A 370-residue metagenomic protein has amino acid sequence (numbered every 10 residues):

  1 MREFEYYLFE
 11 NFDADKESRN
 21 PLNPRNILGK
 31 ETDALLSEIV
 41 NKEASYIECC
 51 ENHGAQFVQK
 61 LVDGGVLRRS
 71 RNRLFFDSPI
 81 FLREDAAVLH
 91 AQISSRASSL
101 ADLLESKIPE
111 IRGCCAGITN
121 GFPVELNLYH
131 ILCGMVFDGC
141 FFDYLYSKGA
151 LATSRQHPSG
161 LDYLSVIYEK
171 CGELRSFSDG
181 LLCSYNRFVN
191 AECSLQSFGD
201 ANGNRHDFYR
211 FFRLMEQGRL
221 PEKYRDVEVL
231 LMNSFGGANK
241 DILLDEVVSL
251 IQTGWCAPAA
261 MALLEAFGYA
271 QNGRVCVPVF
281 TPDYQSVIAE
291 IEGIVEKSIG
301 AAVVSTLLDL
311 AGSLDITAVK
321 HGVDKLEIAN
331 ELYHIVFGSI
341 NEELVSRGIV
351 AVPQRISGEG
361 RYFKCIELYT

Functional and structural regions predicted by a protein language model:
R2-K30, I299, E327-L368: Charged, amphipathic alpha-helical stretches
R2-S37, G54-S98, F235-L243, T370: N-terminal low-complexity, intrinsically disordered segments
D13-N52, V189-A257: Short amphipathic alpha-helical interface segments
I47-S70, I251-A266: Short amphipathic alpha-helical interaction segments
N72-S78, G273-P282: Minor-groove-contacting beta-hairpin "wing" of winged helix-turn-helix DNA-binding domains
S78-G113, T281-G312: Short, amphipathic alpha-helical interaction segments positioned at domain boundaries
H90-N190: Extended alpha-helical scaffolding regions
V248, W255-G268, V275-P278, G293-T306: Long, charged low-complexity terminal regions
